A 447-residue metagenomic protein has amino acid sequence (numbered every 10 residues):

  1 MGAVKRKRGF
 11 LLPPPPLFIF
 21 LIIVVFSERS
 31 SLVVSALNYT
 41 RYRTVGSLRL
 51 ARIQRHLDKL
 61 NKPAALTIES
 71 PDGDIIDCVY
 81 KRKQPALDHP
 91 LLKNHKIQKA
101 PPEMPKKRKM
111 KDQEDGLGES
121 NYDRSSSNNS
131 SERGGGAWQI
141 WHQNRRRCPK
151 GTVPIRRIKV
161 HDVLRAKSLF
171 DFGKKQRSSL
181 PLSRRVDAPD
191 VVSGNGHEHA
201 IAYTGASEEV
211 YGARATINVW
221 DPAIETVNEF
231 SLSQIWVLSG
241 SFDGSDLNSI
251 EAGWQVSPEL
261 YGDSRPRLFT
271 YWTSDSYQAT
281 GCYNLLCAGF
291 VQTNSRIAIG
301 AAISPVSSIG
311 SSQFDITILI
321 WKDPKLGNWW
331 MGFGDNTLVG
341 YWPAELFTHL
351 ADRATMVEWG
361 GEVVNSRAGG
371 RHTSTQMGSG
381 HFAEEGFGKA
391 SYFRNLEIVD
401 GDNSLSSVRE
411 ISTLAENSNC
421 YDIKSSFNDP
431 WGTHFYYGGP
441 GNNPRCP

Functional and structural regions predicted by a protein language model:
G2-P447: Exposed, interaction-prone regions of secreted/extracellular proteins
